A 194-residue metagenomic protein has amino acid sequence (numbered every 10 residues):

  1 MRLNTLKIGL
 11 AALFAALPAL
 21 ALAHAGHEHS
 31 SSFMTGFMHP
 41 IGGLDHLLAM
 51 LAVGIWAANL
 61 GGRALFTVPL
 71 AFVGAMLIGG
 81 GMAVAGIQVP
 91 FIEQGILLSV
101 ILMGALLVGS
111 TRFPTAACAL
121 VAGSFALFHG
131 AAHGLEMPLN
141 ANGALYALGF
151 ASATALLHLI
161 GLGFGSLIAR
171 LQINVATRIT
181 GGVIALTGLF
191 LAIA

Functional and structural regions predicted by a protein language model:
R2-A194: Membrane metalloprotein/metal-transporter helix-bundle signature
